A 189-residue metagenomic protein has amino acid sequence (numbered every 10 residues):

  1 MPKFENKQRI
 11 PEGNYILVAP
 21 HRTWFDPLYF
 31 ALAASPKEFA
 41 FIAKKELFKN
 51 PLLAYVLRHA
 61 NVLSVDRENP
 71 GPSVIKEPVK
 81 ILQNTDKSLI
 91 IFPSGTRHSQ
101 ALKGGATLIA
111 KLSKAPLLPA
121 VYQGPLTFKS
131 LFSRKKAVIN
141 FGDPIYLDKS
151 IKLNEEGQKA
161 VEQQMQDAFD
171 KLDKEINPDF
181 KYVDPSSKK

Functional and structural regions predicted by a protein language model:
M1, K49-H59, K129-K136: Alpha-helical membrane-targeting segments
M1-K3, R67-E77: Glycine-rich, highly charged phosphate/nucleotide-binding loops
M1-N14: A short, well-structured juxtamembrane/interface segment
P2, K37-F39, A60, K87 (+1 more regions): A structural micro-motif
N6, P20, A43-K44, F92 (+1 more regions): A secondary-structure boundary/capping signal
Q8, K45, D66, V121 (+1 more regions): Residues at the C-termini of beta-strands that transition into short coil/loop
P11-N69: Catalytic core of membrane glycerolipid acyltransferases/transacylases, capturing the structured, soluble-facing
I75-K189: Non-catalytic C-terminal accessory region of glycerolipid acyltransferases and related lyso-lipid remodeling enzymes
